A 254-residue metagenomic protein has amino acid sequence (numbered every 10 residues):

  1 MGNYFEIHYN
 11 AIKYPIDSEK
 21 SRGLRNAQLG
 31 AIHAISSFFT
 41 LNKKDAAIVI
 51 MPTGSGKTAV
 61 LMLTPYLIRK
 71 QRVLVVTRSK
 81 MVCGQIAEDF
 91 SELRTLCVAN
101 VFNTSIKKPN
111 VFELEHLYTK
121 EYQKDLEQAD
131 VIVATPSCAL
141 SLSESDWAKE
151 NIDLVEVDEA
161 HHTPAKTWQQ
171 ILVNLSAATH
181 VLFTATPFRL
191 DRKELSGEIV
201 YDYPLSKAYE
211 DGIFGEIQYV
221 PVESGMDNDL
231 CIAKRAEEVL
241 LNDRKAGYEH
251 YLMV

Functional and structural regions predicted by a protein language model:
G2-I50: Conserved pre-motif I regulatory segment
L41-K44, D125-Q128, L142-L154, L175: Short basic/glycine-enriched coil/helix segment immediately N-terminal to the Walker B
L41-P65: Walker A/P-loop
V60-C97: Conserved Walker A/P-loop ATP-binding site and its immediately adjacent core in helicase/helicase-like ATPase domains
I86, L140-S145, E159-I171: Conserved ATPase-coupling elements of RecA-like P-loop NTPase cores
T95-S141: Inter-Walker segment of RecA-like/P-loop motor cores
L154, H161-I217: Post-DEXD/H (motif II) to motif III coupling segment of the RecA-like Helicase ATP-binding lobe
I199-V254: Conserved interdomain linker/interface between the two RecA-like ATPase lobes of SF2 helicase motors
